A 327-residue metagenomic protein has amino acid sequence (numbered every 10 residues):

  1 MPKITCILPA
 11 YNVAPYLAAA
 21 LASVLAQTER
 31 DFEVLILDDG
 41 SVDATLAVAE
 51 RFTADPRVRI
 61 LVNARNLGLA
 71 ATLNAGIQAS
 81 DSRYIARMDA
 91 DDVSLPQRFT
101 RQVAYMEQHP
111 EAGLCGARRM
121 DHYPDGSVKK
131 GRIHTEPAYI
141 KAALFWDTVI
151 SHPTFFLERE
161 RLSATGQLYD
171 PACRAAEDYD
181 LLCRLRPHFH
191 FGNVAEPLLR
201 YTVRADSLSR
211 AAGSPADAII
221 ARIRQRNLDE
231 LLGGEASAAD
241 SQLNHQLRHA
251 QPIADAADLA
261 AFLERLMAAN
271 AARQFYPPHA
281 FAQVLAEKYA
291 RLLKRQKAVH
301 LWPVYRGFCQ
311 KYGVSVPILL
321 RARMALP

Functional and structural regions predicted by a protein language model:
P2-T5, E33, D180: Cell-envelope/extracellular polymer assembly enzymes that use nucleotide-activated donors
A22-D31: Short, acidic, metal-binding catalytic loop of nucleotide-sugar glycosyltransferases
D38-A47, R65, D89: A conserved acidic beta->alpha catalytic loop
N63-S80, R101: Glycine-rich, basic loop-to-helix element that forms the pyrophosphate-binding segment of sugar-nucleotide handling
Q78, A117, H134, A138-L247: Conserved nucleotide-sugar donor-binding catalytic segment
I85: Short aromatic/hydrophobic "clamp" motif used to bind/position activated sugar donors
Q97-K129: Conserved donor NDP-sugar-binding/catalytic core segment of glycosyltransferases
V203-P327: C-terminal subregions of glycosyltransferases and related glycan-biosynthesis enzymes
